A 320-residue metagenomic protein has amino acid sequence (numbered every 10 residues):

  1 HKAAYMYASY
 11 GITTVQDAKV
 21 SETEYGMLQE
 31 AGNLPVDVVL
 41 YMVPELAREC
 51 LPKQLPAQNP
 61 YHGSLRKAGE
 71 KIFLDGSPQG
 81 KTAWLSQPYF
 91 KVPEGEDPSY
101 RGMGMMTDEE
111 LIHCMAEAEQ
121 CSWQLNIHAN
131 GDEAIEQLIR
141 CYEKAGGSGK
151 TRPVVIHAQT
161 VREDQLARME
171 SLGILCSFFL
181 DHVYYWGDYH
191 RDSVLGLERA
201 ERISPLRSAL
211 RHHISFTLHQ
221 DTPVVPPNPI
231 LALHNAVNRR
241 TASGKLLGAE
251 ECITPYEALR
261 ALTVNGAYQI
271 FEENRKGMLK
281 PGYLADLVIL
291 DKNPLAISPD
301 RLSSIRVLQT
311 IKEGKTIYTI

Functional and structural regions predicted by a protein language model:
H1, Y5-A8, E119, E170 (+1 more regions): Non-catalytic positions within long, well-ordered alpha-helices that form the structural scaffold/packing of enzyme
Y10-T14: Short acidic/polar active-site loop segments enriched in Thr and Asp
Q16-A18, G277: A short glycine-rich, hydrophobically flanked beta-strand micro-motif that places a catalytic Asp/Glu for divalent metal
K19-E22, L74, D291-K292, G314: Residues that line or immediately flank small-molecule/substrate-binding pockets and catalytic motifs
S21-E136, R140, R168-L175, L180-D181 (+1 more regions): Metal-coordinating catalytic core of metallo-dependent amide/deamination hydrolases
L65-R66, E272, S303-I305: Short, small/polar residue-rich loop motifs at catalytic or cofactor-binding pockets
M115-N126, E133-P153, H157-A158, E163-A167 (+3 more regions): His/Asp/Glu-enriched, well-ordered alpha-helical/loop segment that forms or immediately abuts the divalent-metal
